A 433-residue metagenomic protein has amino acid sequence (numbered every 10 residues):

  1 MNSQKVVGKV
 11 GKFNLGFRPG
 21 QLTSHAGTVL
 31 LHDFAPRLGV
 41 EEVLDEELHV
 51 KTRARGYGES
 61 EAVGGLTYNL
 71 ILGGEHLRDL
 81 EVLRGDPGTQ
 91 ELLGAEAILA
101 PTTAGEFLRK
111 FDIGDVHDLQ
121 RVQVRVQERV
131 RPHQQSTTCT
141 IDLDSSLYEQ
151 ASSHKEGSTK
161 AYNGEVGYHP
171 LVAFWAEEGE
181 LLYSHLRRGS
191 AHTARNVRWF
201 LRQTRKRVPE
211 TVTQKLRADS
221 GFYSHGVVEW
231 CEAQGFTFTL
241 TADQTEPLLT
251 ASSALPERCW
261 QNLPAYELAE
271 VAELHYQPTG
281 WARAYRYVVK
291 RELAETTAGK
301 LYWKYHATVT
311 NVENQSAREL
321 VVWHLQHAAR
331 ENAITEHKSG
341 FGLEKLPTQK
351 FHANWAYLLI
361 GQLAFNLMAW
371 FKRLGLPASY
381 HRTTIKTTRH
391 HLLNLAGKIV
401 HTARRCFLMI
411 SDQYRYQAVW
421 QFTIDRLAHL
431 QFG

Functional and structural regions predicted by a protein language model:
M1-S190, V197-R207, K372, L395-G433: Dynamic "connector" segments at or just before major functional cores
N2-F17, T237-S339, R426-G433: An anionic, glycine-rich sequence signature occurring as long contiguous blocks
V6-F13, E42-E46, G85-P87, W230 (+5 more regions): Short acidic (Asp/Glu) and glycine-rich catalytic loops that position anionic groups and cofactors
Q21-L22, R53-E61, A298-G299, T348-L358: Structural motif
F34, G65-L66, L80, A100 (+9 more regions): Short, conserved catalytic/metal-binding motifs centered on acidic residues
F34, L80, E319-F371: Short amphipathic alpha-helical "interface-anchor" segments enriched in bulky aromatics
A191-P247: Domain-level cores of phosphate- or acyl-group-handling catalytic modules
E344-Y416: Basic, amphipathic alpha-helical segments enriched in Lys/Arg and hydrophobic/aromatic residues
